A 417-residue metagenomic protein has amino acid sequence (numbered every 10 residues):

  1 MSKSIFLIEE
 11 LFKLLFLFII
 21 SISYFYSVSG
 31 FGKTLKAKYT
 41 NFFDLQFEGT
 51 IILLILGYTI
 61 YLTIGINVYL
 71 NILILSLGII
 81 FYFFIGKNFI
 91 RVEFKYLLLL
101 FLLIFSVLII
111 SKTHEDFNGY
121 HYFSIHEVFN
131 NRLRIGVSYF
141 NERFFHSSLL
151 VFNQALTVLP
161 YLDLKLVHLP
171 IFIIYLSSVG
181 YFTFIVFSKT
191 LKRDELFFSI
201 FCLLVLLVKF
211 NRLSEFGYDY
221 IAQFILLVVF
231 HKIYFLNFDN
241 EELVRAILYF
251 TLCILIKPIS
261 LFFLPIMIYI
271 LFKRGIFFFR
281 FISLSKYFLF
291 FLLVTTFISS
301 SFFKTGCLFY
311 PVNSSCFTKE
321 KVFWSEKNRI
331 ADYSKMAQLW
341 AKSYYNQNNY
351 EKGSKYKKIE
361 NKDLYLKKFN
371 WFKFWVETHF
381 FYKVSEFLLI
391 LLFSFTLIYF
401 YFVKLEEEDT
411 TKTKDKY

Functional and structural regions predicted by a protein language model:
M1-I90, F381, L389-I390: Membrane-embedded, hydrophobic transmembrane alpha-helices
S27-G30, Y82-F83, F172-K189, D363-T410: Hydrophobic, aromatic-rich transmembrane alpha-helices and their immediate juxtamembrane boundary segments
I55-Y61, K209-F210, L243-P258, F262-Y269 (+2 more regions): Membrane-interface alpha helices of multi-pass inner-membrane proteins
G78-R91, F263-L293: Perimembrane helix-loop-helix junctions
F105-L196, L213-E215: Active-site lumenal/periplasmic loops and adjacent helix-entry segments of GT-C-fold, multi-pass membrane
I110-K112, N153, L284-S385: Membrane-lumen/periplasm interface segments of specific transmembrane helices in polyprenyl phosphate-linked
L169-I174, I200, V208-I233: Multi-pass, polyprenyl lipid-linked donor-dependent membrane glycosyltransferases
S188-R193, L226-R245: Membrane-interface transmembrane helices that cradle and orient dolichyl/undecaprenyl
